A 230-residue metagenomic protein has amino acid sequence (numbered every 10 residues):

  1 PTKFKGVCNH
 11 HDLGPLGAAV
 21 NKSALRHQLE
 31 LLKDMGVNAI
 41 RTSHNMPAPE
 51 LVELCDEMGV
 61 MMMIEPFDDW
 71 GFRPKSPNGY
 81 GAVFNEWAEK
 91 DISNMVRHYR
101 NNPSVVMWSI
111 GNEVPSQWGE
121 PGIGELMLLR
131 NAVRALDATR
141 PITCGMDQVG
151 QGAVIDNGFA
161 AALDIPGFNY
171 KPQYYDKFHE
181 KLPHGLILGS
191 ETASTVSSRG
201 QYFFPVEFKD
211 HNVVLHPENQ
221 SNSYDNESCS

Functional and structural regions predicted by a protein language model:
P1, S104-W108, G124-A135, T139-G145 (+2 more regions): Substrate-binding clefts and catalytic carboxylate motifs of secreted carbohydrate-active enzymes
P1-M127, I142-T143: Active-site-adjacent substrate/metal-binding segments within catalytic domains of carbohydrate-active enzymes
R26, M127, N131, G150-V154: N-terminal active-site wall of soluble small-molecule enzyme domains
L29, V52, V154-I155, D176: Short hydrophobic/charged patches on amphipathic alpha-helices used for structural packing and interfaces
N38-I40, A161-P166: Short active-site oxyanion
M46-P49, M146-A153, K171-Y174: Short acidic loop-to-helix transition motifs that present clustered carboxylates
G59-P66, I165-F168, L186-T192: Short hydrophobic/aromatic-enriched beta-strand-loop microsegments
F67, G111-P115, D147-V149, K171 (+1 more regions): Catalytic metal-binding/acid-base residues of hydrolase active sites
